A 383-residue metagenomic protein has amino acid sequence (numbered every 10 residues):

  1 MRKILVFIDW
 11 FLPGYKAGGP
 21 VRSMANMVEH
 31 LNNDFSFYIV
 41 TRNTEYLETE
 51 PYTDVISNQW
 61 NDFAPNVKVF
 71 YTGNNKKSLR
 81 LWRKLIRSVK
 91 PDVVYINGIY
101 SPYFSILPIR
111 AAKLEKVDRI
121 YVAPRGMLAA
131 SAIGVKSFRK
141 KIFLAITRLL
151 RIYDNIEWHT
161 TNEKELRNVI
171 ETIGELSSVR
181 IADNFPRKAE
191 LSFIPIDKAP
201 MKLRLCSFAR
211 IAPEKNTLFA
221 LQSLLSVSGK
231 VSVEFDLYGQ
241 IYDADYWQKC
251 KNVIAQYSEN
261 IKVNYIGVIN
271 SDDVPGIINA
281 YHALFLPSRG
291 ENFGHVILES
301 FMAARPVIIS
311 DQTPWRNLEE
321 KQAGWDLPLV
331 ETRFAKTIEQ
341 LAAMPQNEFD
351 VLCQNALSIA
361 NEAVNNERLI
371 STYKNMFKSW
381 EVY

Functional and structural regions predicted by a protein language model:
M1-Y52, Q59-N61: N-terminal subdomain of nucleotide-sugar transferases
L5, P186, E190, I196-K215 (+2 more regions): Conserved donor-binding/catalytic core segment of Leloir-type glycosyltransferases
R42-Y46, F208, E234-K251, Y265-G267: Glycosyltransferase donor-sugar binding loop
K140-W158: Membrane-proximal helix-turn-helix segments that form the acceptor-binding/catalytic region of lipid-linked
R289: Aromatic "clamp/platform" in nucleotide-sugar-dependent glycosyltransferases that forms part of the donor/acceptor
M302, P306-S310: Short hydrophobic beta-strand element within catalytic cores of glycosyltransferases and related nucleotide-activated
R316-Q340, N347: Change "using UDP/GDP/dTDP sugars" to "using nucleotide sugars
A343-S379: A charged, aromatic-enriched C-terminal amphipathic alpha-helix characteristic of glycosyltransferases across folds
